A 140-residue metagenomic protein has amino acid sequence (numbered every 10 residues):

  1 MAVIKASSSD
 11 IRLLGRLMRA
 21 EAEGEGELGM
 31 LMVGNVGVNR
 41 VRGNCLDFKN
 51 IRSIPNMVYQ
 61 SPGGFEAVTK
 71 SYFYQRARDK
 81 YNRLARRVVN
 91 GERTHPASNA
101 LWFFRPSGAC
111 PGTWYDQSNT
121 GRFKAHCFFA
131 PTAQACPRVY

Functional and structural regions predicted by a protein language model:
A2-Y140: Bacterial extracytoplasmic/cell-wall-associated proteins, especially those involved in peptidoglycan
